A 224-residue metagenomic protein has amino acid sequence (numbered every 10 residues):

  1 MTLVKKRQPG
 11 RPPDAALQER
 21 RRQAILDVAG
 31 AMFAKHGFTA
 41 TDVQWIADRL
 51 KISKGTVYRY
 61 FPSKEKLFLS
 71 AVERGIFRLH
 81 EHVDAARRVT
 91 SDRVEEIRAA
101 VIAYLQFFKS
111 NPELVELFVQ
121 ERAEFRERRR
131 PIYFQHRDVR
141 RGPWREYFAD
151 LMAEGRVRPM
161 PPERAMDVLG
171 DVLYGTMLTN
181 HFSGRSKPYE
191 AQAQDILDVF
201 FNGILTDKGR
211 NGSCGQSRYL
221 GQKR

Functional and structural regions predicted by a protein language model:
M1-R20, K208-R224: N-terminal intrinsically disordered/low-complexity leader segments
Q18, L26, F68, V72 (+6 more regions): Amphipathic, non-transmembrane alpha-helical scaffold segments
A24, V28, M32-K66, S70: Helix-turn-helix
S70, D84-E113, M166-L169, R218-Y219: Hydrophobic alpha-helical connector segments
F77-H80, R128-E154, E163-D167, A191: Amphipathic alpha-helical packing segments from all-alpha helical-bundle domains
A85, A99, A103, L114-L117 (+2 more regions): Short, solvent-exposed amphipathic helices
F107-R128: Amphipathic alpha-helical segments used for helix-helix packing
V119-Q120, M152-D198, D207-R224: Hydrophobic/aromatic-rich alpha-helical bundle segments in the mid-to-C-terminal region
